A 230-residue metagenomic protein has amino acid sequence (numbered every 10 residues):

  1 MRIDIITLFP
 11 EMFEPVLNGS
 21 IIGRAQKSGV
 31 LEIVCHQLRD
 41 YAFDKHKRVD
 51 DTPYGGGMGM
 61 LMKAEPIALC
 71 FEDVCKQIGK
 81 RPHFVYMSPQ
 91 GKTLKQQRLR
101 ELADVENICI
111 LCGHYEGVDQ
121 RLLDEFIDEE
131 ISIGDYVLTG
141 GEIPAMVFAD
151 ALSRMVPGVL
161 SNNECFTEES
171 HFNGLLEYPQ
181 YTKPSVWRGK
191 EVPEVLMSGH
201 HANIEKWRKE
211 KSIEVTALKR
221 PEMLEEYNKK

Functional and structural regions predicted by a protein language model:
M1-C75, M197-E225: N-terminal nucleotide/polyanion-binding subdomain common to many enzyme families
D4-I6, V34-H36, V85, I108-C109 (+1 more regions): Hydrophobic/aromatic beta-strand patches that form the interior of the parallel beta-sheet core in alpha/beta enzyme
L38-Y41, H114-V118: Short glycine-enriched loops at secondary-structure junctions
H46, Q96-R98, R121-L123: Short, well-ordered secondary-structure micro-motifs
K63-H114: S-adenosyl-L-methionine/SAH cofactor-binding core of RNA-modifying enzymes
P89-Q90, S170, L218-K230: Charge-dense polyanion-binding interfaces
L122-E169: Structured adenosyl-cofactor binding patch, chiefly the S-adenosyl-L-methionine
I143, M155-E194: Internal, active-site/partner-interface "lid" segment
